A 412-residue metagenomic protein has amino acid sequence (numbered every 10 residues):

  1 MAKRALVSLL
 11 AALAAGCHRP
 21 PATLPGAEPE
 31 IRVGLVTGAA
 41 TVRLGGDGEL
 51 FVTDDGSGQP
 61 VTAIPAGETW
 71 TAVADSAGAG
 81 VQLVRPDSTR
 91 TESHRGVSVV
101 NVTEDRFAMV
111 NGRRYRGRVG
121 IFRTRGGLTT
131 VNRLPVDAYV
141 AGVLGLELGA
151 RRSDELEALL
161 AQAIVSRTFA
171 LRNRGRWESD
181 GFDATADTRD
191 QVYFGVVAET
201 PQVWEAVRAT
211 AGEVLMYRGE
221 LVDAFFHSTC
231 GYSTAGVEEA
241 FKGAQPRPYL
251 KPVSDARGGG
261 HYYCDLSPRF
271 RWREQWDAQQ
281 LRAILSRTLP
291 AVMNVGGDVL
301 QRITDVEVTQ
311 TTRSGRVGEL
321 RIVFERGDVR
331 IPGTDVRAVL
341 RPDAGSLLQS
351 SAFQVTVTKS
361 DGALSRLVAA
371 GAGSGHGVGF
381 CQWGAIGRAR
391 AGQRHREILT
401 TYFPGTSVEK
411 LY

Functional and structural regions predicted by a protein language model:
A2-A12, G16-Y412: Conserved, single-site charged/polar hotspot
